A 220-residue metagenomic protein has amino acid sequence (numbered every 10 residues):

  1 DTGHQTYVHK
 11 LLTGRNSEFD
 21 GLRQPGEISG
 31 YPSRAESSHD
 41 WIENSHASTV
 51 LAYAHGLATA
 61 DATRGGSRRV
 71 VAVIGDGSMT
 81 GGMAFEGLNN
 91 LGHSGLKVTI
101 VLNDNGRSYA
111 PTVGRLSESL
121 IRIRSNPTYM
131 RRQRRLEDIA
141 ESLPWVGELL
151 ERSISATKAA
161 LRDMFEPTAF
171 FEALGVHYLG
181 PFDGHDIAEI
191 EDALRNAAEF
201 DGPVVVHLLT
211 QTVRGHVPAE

Functional and structural regions predicted by a protein language model:
D1, V98-N103: Short internal beta-strands
D1-S94: Cofactor-binding active-site loop characterized by glycine-rich and histidine/acidic residues
G56, A72-V73, I100-L102, V206-L208: Structural beta-sheet core signal
R69, K97, P203: Broad gene-expression machinery/nucleic-acid interaction feature
N89-N90, N103-N105: Asparagine-centered polar/low-complexity signal
G92-V98, S108: Extended low-complexity acidic/polar segments
N105-E220: Long, well-ordered, tryptophan-enriched scaffold segments
